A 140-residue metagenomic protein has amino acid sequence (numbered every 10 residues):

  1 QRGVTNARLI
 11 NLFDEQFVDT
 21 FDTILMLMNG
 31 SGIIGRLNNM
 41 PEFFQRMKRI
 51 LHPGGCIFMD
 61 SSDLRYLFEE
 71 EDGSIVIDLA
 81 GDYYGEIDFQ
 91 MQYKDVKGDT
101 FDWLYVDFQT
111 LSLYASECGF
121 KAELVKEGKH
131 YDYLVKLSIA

Functional and structural regions predicted by a protein language model:
R2-D14: Conserved SAM-binding strand-loop segment of SAM-dependent methyltransferases
R8-L9, M59, L124-V125: A structural preference for short, hydrophobic beta-strand core positions in alpha/beta folds
F13-E15, G30-I33, D63-L67: Short, catalytically relevant binding-site loops at active-site mouths
F21-P41: A short SAM/SAH-binding and catalytic strip from SAM-dependent methyltransferases
N39-C56: A short glycine-rich, Lys/Arg-flanked "PGG" loop and its adjoining helix->strand segment in the class I
P53-S112: SAM-dependent methyltransferase
Y114-A140: Core SAM-dependent methyltransferase catalytic element
